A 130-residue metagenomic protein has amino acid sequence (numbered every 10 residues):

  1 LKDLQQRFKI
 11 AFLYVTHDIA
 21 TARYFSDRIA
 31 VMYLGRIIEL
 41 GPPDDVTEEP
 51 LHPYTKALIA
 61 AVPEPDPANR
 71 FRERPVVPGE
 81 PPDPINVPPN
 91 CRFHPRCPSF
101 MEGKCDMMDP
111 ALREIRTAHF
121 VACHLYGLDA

Functional and structural regions predicted by a protein language model:
L1-R72: P-loop NTP-binding/switch modules centered on Walker-like glycine-rich loops
P43-A130: Charged, flexible cofactor/metal-binding loops and thiol motifs
